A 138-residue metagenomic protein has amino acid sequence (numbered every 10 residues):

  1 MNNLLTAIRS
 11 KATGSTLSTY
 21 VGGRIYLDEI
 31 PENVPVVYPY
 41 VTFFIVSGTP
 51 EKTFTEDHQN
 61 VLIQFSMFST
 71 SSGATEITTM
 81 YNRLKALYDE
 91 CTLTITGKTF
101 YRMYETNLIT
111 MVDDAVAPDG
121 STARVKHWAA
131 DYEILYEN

Functional and structural regions predicted by a protein language model:
M1-T55, C91-Y101: Small/polar-rich, solvent-exposed N-terminal microdomains that initiate assembly or binding
L4, I8, M80-L84, W128: Hydrophobic alpha-helical membrane-association signature
Y20-V21, I25, E29-P31, R124-N138: Histidine- and aromatic-rich ligand-binding microenvironments
T42, H58-Q59, F68-S71, T75-E76 (+1 more regions): Short, conserved turn/kink motifs that form compact alpha/beta structural patches or helix kinks used as
T49-T53, S71-A74, E137-N138: Short, cysteine-centered beta-strand-loop-beta hairpins and adjacent loop/turn segments enriched in charged/polar
D57-S72, L84, R124-Y136: Oligomerization/assembly interface segments of phage tail-like spikes and tubes
T70-E90: Mid-chain, well-packed structural core segment of small domains
Y88-L135: Acidic-leaning, charged glycine-interspersed low-complexity segments
